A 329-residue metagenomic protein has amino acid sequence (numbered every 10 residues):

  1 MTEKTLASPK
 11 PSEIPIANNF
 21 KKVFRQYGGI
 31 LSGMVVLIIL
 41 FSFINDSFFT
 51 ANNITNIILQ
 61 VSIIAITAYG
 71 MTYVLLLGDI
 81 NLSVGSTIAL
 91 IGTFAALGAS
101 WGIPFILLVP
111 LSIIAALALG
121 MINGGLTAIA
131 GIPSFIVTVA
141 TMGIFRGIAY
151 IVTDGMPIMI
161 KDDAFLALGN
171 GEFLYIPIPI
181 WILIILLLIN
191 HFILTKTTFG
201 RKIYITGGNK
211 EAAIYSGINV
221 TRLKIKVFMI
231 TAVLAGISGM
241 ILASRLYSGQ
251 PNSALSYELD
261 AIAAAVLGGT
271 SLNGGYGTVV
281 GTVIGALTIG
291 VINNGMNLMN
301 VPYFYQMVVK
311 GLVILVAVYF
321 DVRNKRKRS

Functional and structural regions predicted by a protein language model:
T2-I66, G102-L107, I218, K226: Membrane-interfacial amphipathic/re-entrant helices at transmembrane-helix boundaries
A17-V23, I80, A115-I158, K196-T198 (+3 more regions): Short loop segments and helix-boundary regions at transmembrane helix junctions of multi-pass inner-membrane proteins
Y27-S32, I57, A65, S86-L90 (+7 more regions): Hydrophobic alpha-helical transmembrane segments
I30-S42, M71, R146, I182-F192 (+4 more regions): Hydrophobic core segments of alpha-helical transmembrane domains in multi-pass membrane transport and ion-translocation
V35-W101, L126-G131, G269-V279, L312: Single transmembrane alpha-helix segments in multi-pass membrane proteins
P104-P110, A118-N123, T127, F173-G249: Helix-loop-helix "hairpin" substructures at the membrane interface of multi-pass membrane proteins
A130, S134-T197, L223-K226, R245-A254 (+1 more regions): Transmembrane helix-bundle core of multi-pass membrane transporters and related energy-transducing complexes
A235, R245-G311: Transmembrane alpha-helical segments in multi-pass inner-membrane proteins
